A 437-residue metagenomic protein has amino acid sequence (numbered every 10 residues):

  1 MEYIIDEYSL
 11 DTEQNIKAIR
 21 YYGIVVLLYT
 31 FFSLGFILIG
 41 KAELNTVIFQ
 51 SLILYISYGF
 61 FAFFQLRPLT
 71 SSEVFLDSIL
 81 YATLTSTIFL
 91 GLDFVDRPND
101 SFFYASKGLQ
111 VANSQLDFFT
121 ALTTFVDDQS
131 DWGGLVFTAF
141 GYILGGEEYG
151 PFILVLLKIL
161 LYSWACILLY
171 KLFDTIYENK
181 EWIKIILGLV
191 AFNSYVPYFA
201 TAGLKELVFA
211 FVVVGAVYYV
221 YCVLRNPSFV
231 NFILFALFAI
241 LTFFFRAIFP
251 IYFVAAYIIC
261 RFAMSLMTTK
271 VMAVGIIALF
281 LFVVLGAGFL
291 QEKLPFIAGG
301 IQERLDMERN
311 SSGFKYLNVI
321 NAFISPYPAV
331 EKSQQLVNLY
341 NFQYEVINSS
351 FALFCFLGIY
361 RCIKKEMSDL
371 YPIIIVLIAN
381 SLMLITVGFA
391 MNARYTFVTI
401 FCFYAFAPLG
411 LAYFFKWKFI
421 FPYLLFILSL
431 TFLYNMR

Functional and structural regions predicted by a protein language model:
Y22-T30, I79, K364-I385: Transmembrane alpha-helix segments characteristic of polytopic inner-membrane glycan-assembly/cell-envelope
G59, C166, Y170, Q335-M367: Hydrophobic, aromatic-rich transmembrane alpha-helices and their immediate juxtamembrane boundary segments
L92-K107, L116-F140, E148-Y149, Y327: Extracytoplasmic catalytic/substrate-binding loops of multi-pass membrane glycan-assembly enzymes
T138-G145, L154-L169, V212, Y344-C355 (+1 more regions): Transmembrane alpha-helices of multi-pass, membrane-embedded glycan-processing enzymes that use lipid-linked
L169-F192, Y371: Transmembrane-helix signature of polytopic, membrane-embedded enzymes that assemble or transfer cell-envelope glycans
T175-E181, R225-V230, V271, N338 (+1 more regions): Membrane-interface helix-loop-helix junctions at transmembrane boundaries of multi-pass membrane enzymes, predominantly
P197-Y198, Y219, N231-V254: Membrane-interface alpha helices of multi-pass inner-membrane proteins
T201-V208, N392: Short acidic/glycine- and proline-prone juxtamembrane loop motifs at membrane-interface regions of multi-pass membrane
